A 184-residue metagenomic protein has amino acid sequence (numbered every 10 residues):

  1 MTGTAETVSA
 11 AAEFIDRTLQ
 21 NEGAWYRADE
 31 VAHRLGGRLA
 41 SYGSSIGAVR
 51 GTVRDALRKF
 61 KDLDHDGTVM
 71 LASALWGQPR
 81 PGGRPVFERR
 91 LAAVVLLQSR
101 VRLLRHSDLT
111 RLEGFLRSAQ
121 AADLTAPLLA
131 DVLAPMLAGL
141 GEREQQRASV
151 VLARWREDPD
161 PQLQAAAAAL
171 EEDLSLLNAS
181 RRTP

Functional and structural regions predicted by a protein language model:
M1-P184: Surface-facing alpha-helical segments and adjacent helix-coil boundary elements at the starts of domains
